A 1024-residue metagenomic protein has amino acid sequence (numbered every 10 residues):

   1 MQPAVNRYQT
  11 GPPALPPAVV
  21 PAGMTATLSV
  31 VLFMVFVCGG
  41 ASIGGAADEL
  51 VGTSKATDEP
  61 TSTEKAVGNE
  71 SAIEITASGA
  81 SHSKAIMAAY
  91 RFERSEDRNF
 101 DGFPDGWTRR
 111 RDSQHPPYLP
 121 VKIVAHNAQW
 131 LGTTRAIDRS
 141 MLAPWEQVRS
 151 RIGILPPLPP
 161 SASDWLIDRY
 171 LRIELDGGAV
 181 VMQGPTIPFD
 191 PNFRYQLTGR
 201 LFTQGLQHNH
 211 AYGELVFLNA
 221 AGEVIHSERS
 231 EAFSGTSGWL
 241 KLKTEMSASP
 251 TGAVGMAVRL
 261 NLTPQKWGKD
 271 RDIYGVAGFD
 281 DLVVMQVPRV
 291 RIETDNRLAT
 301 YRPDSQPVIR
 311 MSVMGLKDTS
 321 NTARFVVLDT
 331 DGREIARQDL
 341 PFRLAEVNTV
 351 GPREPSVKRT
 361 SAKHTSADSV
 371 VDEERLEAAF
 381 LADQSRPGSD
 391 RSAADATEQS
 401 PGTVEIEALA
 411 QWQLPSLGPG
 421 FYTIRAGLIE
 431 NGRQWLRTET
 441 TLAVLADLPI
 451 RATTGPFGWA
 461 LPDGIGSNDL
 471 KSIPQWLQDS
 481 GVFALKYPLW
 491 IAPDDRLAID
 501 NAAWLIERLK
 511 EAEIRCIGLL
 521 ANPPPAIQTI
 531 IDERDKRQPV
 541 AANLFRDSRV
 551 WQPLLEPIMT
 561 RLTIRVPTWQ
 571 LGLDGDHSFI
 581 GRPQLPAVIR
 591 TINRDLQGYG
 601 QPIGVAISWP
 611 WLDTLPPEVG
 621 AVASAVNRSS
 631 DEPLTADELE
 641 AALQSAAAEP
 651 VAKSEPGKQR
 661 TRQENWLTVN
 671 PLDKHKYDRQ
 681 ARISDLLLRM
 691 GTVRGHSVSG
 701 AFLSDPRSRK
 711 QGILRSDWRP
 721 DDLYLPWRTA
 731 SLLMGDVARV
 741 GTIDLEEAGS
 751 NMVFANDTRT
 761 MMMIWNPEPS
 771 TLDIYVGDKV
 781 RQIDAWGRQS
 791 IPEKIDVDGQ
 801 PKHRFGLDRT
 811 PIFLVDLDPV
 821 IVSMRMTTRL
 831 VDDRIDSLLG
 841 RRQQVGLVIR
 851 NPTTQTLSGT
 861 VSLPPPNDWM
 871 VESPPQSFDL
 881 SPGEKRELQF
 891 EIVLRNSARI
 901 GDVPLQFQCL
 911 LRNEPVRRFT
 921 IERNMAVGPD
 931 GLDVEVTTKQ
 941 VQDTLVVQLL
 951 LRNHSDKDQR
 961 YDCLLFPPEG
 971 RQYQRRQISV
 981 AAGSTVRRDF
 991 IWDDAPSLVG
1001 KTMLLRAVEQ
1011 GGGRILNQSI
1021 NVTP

Functional and structural regions predicted by a protein language model:
A47-G351, K358, E373, E377-D383 (+20 more regions): Extracellular and organelle-lumenal recognition/adhesion modules and their flexible linkers in secreted
E70, L745-R781: Carbohydrate-binding surface patches
R337-G351, E398-Q411, P415-L417, W869-N896 (+1 more regions): Intrinsically disordered, low-complexity Pro/Gly/Ser/Thr-rich segments with frequent PxxP/GP/PP motifs and embedded
G420-F421, A426-E439, M824, N896-V927 (+1 more regions): Terminal connector regions
S472-D479, K486-R537, G581-W609: Aromatic-lined substrate-binding rim segments of carbohydrate-active enzymes
D500, I531-A646, P650, D673-R689 (+1 more regions): Active-site cleft segment of glycoside hydrolase catalytic domains centered on the general acid/base Glu
V669, D673-M734, A738-G749, D757: Aromatic/acidic polysaccharide-binding cleft in carbohydrate-active enzymes
I795-T827: C-terminal beta-strand-rich structural cap/linker in extracellular carbohydrate-active enzymes
